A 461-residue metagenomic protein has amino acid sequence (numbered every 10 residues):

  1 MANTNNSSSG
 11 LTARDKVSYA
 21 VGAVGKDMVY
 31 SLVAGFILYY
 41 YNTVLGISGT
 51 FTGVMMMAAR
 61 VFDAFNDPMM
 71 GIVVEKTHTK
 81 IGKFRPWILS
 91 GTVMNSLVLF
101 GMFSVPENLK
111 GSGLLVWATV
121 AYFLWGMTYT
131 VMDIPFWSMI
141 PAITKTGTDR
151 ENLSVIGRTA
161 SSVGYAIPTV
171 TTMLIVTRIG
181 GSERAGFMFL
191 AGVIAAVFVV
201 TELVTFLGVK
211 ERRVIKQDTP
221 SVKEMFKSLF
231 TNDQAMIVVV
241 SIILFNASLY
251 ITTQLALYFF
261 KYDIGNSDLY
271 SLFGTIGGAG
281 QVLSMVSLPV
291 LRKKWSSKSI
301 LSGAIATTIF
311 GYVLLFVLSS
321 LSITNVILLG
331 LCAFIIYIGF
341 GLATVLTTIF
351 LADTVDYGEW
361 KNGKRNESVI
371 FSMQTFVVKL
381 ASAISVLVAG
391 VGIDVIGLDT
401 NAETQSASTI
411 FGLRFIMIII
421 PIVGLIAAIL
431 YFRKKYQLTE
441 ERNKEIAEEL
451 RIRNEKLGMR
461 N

Functional and structural regions predicted by a protein language model:
A2-N461: Membrane-embedded alpha-helical bundles of multi-pass transporters/translocases, especially carrier/permease families
